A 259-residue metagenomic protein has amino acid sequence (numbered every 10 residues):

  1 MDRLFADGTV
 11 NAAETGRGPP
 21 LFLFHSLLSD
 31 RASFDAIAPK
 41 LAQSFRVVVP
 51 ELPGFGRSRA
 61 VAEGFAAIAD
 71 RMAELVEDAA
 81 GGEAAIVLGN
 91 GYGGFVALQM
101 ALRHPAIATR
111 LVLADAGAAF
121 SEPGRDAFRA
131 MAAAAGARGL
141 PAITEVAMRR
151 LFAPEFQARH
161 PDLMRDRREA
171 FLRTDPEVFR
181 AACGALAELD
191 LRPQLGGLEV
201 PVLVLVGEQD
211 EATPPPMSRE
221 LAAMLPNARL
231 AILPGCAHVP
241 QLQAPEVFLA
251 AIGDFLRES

Functional and structural regions predicted by a protein language model:
G8-R59: Conserved HGGG/HGGXW glycine-rich cap/lid loop of the alpha/beta-hydrolase fold
A67-A84: Conserved acidic catalytic loop of the alpha/beta-hydrolase fold
G89, G93, A97: Gly/Ala-rich beta-loop-alpha elbow adjacent to hydrolase catalytic centers
L98-R103, I107-R138: Flexible "cap/lid" loop of the alpha/beta hydrolase fold
E122-D126, R138-G196: Conserved alpha/beta-hydrolase catalytic His-Asp/Glu region
L198, V204-V206, D210: Short beta-strand/loop motif that positions the catalytic acidic residue of the alpha/beta-hydrolase fold
R219-V239: Catalytic histidine neighborhood in serine/cysteine hydrolases with alpha/beta-hydrolase-type architecture
C236-P245, L249: Catalytic histidine-centered segment of alpha/beta-hydrolase-like enzymes
